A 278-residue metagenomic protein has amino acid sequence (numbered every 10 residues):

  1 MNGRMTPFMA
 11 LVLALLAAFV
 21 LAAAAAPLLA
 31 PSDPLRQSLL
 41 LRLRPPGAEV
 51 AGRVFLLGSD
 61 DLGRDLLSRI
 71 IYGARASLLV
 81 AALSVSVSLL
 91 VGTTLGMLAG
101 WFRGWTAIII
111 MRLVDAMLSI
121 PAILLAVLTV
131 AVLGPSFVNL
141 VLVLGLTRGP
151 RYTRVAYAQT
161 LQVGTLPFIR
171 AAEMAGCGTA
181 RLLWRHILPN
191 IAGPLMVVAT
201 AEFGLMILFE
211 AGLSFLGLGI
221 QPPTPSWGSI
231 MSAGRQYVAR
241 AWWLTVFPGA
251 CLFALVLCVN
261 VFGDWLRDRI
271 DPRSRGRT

Functional and structural regions predicted by a protein language model:
M1-L35, L113: N-terminal signal-anchor/first transmembrane alpha helix
G3-R4, E49, M206, V238: Generic structural signal for beta-strand residues in well-ordered domains
R4, A24, L28-P31, R42-L43 (+3 more regions): Compositionally biased, intrinsically disordered/low-complexity regions enriched for serine, proline and threonine
A22-S59, L218-T224: Hydrophobic alpha-helical transmembrane segments of membrane transport/permease proteins and related membrane-embedded
L62-T278: Alpha-helical transmembrane segments of integral membrane proteins, especially multi-pass inner/plasma-membrane
